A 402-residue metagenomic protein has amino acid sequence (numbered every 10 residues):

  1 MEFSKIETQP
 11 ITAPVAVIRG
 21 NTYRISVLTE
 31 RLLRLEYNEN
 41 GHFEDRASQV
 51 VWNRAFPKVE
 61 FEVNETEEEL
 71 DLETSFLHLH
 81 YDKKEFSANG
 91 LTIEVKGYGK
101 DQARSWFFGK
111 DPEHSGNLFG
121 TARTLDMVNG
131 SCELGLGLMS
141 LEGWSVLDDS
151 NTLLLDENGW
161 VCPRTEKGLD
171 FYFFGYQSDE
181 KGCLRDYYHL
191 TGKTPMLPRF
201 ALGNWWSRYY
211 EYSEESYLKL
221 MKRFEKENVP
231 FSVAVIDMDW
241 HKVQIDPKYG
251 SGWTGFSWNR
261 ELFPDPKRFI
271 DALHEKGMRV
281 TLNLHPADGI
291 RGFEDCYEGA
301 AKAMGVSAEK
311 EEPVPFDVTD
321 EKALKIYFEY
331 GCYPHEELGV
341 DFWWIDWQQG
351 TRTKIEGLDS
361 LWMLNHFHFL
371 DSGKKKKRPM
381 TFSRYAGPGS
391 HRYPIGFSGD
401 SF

Functional and structural regions predicted by a protein language model:
M1-T12: Short, Gly/Pro- and small/polar-rich lid/capping loops
F3-S4, L28-E67, S105: A low-complexity, Ser/Thr/Gly/Pro-enriched, surface-exposed linker/loop concept that marks segments flanking
V50-D71, D111-L125, S251-F269, K310-E321: Aromatic/His-enriched, Gly/Pro-containing loop or helix-boundary segments that lie immediately adjacent to catalytic
V63-A201, R208-Y209, L218-K226: Catalytic and substrate-binding clefts that recognize carbohydrates or anionic sugar/phosphate headgroups
E94, S105, P230-F402: Aromatic- and carboxylate-enriched substrate-binding clefts and catalytic-loop regions of carbohydrate-active enzymes
K193-S207, A303-P315: N-terminal small/glycine-rich loop or linker at the start of catalytic domains across soluble metabolic enzymes
